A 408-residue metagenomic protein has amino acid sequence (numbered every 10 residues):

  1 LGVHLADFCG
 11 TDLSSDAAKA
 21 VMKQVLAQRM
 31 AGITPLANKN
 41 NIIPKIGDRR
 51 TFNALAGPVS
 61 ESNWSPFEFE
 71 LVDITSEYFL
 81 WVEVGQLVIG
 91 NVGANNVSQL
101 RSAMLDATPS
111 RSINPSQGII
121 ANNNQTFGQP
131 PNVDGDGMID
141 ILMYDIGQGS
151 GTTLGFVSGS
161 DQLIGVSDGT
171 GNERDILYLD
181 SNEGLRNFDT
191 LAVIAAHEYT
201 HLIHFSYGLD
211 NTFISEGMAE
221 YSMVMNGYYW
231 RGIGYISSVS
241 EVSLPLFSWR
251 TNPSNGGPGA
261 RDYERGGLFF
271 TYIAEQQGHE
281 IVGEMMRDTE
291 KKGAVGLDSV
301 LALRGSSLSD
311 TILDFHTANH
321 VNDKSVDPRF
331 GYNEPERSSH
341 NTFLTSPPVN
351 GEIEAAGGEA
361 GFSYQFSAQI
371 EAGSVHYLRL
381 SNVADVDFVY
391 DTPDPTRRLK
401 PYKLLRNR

Functional and structural regions predicted by a protein language model:
L1-D73, A356-R408: N-terminal low-structure segments adjacent to metalloprotease catalytic domains across cellular compartments
A37-W64, P115-A121, Q125, V224-G259 (+1 more regions): Generic detector of solvent-exposed, compositionally biased contiguous segments
F69-L71, G155, E264-G266: Glycine-centered structural positions embedded in regular secondary structure
E77-N211, M218, S222, N226-G232 (+2 more regions): Juxtacatalytic substrate-recognition/specificity segment
V166-G171, D189, V193-I194, G208-Q276 (+2 more regions): Acidic/His/Gly-enriched intrinsically disordered linker/tail segments that often contain short helix/coil "MoRF-like"
K291-R408: Beta/coil-rich, acidic/histidine-enriched accessory regions frequently appended to metallopeptidases
